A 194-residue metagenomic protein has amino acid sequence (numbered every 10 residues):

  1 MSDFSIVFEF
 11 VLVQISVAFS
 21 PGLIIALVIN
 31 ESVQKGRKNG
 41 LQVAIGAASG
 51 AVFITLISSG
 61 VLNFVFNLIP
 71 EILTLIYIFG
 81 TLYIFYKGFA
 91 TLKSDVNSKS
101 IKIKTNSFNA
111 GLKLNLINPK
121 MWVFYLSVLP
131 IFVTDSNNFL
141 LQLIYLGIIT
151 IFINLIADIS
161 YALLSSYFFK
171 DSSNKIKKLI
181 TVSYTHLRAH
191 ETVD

Functional and structural regions predicted by a protein language model:
S2-E71, S127-L146, F169: Juxtamembrane transmembrane-helix termini in multi-pass membrane transport proteins
Q14-A18, N115, I151-D158: Residue-level hotspots within the lipid-embedded alpha helices of multi-pass solute transporters
K38-A110, L164-Y167, D171: Membrane helix-loop-helix hairpins that form the core translocation module of multi-pass transporters
I57, I117-V123, L187-R188: Hydrophobic alpha-helical transmembrane segments in multi-pass integral membrane proteins
I144-S165: Hydrophobic alpha-helical transmembrane segments of multi-pass membrane transport proteins, especially secondary
L163-Y184: Interfacial loop-to-transmembrane junctions
H186, V193-D194: Single conserved hydrophobic/aromatic residue that forms the stacking wall/gate of nucleotide- or nucleobase-binding
